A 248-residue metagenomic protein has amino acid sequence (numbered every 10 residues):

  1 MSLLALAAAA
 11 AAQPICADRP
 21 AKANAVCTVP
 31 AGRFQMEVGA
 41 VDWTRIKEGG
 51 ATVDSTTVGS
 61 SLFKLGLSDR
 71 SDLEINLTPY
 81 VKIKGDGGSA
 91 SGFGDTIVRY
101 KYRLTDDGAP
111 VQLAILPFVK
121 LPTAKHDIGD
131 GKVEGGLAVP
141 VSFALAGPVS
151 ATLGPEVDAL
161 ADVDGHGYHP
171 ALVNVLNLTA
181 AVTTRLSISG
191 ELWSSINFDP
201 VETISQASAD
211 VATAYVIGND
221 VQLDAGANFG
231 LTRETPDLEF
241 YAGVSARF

Functional and structural regions predicted by a protein language model:
L3-A12: Hydrophobic h-region of N-terminal signal peptides that target proteins for export in Gram-negative bacteria
A11-F248: Transmembrane beta-barrel domains of Gram-negative outer membranes and organellar outer membranes
